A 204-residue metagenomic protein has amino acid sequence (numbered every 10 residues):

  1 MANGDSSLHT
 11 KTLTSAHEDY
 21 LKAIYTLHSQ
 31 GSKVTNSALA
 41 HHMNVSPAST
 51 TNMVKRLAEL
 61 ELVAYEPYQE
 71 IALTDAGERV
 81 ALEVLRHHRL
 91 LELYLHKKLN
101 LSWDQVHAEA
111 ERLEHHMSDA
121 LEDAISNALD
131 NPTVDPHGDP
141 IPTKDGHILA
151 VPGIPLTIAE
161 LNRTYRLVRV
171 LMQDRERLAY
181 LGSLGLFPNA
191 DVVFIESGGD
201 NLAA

Functional and structural regions predicted by a protein language model:
M1-N44: Extreme N-terminal segment that seeds HTH/winged-HTH DNA-binding domains in transcriptional regulators
A48, D104: Key DNA-contact positions within bacterial/archaeal DNA-binding proteins
V54-K55: Short, hydrophobic-biased segments on the C-terminal half of alpha helices that form "recognition helices"
A58-E66: A short, conserved structural fragment
Q69-H88: Basic, amphipathic "hinge/linker" alpha-helix immediately C-terminal to the N-terminal HTH DNA-binding motif
E114-A204: Mid-protein regulatory/catalytic core that forms ligand/cofactor-binding pockets and protein-protein interaction
